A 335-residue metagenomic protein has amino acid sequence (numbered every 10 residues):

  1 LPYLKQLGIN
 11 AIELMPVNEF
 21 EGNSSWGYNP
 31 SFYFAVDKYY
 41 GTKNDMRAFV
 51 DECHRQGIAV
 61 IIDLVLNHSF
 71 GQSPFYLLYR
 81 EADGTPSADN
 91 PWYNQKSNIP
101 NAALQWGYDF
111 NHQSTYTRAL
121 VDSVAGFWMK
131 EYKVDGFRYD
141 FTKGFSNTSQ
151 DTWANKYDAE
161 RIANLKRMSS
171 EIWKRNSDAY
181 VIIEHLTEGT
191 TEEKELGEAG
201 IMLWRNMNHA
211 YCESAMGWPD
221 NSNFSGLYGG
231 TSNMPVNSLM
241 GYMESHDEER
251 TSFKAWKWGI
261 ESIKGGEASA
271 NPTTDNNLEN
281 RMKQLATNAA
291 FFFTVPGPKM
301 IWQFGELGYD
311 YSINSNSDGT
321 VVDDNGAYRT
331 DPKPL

Functional and structural regions predicted by a protein language model:
L1-K133, R138-D158, R167-N176: Substrate-binding/active-site clefts of carbohydrate-active enzymes
P2, I263-K264, P272-R281: Metal-dependent phosphoester/phosphodiester hydrolase catalytic core
P16-N18, W26-N29, F34, E52-I58 (+4 more regions): Active-site-proximal helices and loops of the catalytic beta/alpha 8
Y39-K43, A88-Y93, M207-S214, A268-P272: Short, surface-exposed, polar/charged, turn-prone segments marking secondary-structure boundaries
T42, S114, R205, T274-N277: Intrinsic-disorder/low-complexity, polar/charged segments
G265-P272, V322-D324: Charged, glycine/proline-rich intrinsically disordered loops and linkers
A270-T274, K333-L335: Glycine- and acidic
